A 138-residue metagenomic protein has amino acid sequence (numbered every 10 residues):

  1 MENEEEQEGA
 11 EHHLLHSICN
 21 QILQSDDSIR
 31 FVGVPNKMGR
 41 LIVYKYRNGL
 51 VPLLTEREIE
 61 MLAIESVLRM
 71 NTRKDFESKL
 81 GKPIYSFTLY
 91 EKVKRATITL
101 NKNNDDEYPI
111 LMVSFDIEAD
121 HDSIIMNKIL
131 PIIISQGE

Functional and structural regions predicted by a protein language model:
M1-E138: Non-catalytic interaction/Regulatory regions outside core domains
